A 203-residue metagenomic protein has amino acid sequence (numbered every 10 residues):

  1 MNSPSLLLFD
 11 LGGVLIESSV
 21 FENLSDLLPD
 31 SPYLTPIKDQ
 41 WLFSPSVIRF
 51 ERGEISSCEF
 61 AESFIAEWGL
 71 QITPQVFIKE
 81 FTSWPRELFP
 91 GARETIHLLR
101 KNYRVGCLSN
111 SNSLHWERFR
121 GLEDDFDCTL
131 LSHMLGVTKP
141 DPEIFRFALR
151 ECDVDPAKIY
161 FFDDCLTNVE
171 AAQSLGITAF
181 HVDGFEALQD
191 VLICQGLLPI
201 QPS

Functional and structural regions predicted by a protein language model:
M1-F43, E67-Q71, S174: Active-site neighborhood of HAD-like aspartate-dependent phosphohydrolases
M1-P4, N112, E117-S203: Asp-based, Mg2+/Mn2+-dependent phosphohydrolase catalytic module
D10-L11, L108, F162: Short hydrophobic segments within beta-strands
E22-N23, P45, E59, S63 (+6 more regions): Alpha-helical elements of Rossmann-like donor-binding domains used by nucleotide-donor carbohydrate transfer enzymes
S44, K101-N102, D125: Structured helix-beta-strand junction loops
V47-I78: A metal-dependent, Asp-based hydrolase signature
Q75-G106, P142: Short, acidic loop-to-helix structural element flanking the phosphoryl-transfer center in phosphate-processing enzymes
